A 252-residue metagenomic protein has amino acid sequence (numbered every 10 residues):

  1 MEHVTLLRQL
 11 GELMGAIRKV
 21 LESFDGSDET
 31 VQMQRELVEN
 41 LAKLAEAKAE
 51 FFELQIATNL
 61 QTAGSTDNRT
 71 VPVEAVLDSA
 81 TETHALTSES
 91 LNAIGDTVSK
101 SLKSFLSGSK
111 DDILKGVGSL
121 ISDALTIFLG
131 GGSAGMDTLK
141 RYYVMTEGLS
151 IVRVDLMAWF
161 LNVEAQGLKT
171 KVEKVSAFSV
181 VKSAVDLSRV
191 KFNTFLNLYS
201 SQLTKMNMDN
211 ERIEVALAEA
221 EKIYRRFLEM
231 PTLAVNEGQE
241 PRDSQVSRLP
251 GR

Functional and structural regions predicted by a protein language model:
E2-R35, I127-R252: C-terminal assembly and membrane-engagement modules of membrane-active proteins
L7, L91, S104, D112-L114 (+1 more regions): Compositionally biased, low-complexity repeat tracts
E29-K110, G131-K182: Add "or lipid-surface remodeling" -> "...that mediate pore formation, membrane permeabilization, membrane fusion
K115-S133: Short, glycine/alanine-rich hydrophobic alpha-helices that insert into or span membranes
